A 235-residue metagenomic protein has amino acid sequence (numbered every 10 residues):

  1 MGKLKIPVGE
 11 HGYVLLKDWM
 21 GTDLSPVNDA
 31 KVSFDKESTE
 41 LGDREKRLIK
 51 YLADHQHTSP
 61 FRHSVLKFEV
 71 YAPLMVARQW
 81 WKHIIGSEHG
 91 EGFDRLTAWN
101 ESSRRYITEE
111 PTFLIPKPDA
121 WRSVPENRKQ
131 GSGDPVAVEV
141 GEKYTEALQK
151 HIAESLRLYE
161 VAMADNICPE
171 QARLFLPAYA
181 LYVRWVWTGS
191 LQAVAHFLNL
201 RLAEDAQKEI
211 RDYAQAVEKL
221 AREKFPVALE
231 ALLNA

Functional and structural regions predicted by a protein language model:
M1-A235: Family-specific signature for flavin-dependent thymidylate synthase
